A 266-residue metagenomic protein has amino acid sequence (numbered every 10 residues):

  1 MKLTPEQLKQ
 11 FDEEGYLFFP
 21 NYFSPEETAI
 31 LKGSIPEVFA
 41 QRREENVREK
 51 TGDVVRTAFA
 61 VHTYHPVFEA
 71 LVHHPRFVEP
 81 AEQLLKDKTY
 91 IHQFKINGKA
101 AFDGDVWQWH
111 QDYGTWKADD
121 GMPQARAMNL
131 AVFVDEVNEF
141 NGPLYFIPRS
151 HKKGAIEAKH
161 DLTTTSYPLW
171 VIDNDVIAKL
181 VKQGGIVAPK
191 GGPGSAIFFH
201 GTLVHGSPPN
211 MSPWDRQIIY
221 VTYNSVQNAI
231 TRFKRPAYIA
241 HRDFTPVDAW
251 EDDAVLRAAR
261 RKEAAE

Functional and structural regions predicted by a protein language model:
M1-E14, F19-M122, K234, I239-A254: Non-heme Fe(II)-dependent double-stranded beta-helix
Q41-D53, P193-F198, T202-E266: Non-heme Fe(II)/2-oxoglutarate
Q93, A125-N129, N141, I186 (+1 more regions): Extracellular structured ligand-interaction cores
K99-A101, I147-G154, T222-N228: Short edge-strand/loop segments of extracellular domains
D105-W109, A118-D120, F140-F146, A155-K159 (+1 more regions): A short secondary-structure junction signal
D119-E139, K190-G191, T222-S225: Short, conserved beta-strand element in jelly-roll/cupin
F133-E136, P148, D248: Active-site neighborhoods and metal-handling regions in enzymes and metal-associated proteins
F140-V204: Double-stranded beta-helix
